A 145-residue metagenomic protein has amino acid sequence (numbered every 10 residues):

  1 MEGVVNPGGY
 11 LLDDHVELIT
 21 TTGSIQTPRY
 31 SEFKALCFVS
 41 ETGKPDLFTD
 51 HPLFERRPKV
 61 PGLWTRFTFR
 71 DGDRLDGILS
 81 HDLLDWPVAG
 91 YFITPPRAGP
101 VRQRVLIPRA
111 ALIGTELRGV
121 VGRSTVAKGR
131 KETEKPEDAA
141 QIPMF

Functional and structural regions predicted by a protein language model:
M1-F145: Conserved RNA-binding domains used in RNP assembly and mRNA/RNA metabolism
